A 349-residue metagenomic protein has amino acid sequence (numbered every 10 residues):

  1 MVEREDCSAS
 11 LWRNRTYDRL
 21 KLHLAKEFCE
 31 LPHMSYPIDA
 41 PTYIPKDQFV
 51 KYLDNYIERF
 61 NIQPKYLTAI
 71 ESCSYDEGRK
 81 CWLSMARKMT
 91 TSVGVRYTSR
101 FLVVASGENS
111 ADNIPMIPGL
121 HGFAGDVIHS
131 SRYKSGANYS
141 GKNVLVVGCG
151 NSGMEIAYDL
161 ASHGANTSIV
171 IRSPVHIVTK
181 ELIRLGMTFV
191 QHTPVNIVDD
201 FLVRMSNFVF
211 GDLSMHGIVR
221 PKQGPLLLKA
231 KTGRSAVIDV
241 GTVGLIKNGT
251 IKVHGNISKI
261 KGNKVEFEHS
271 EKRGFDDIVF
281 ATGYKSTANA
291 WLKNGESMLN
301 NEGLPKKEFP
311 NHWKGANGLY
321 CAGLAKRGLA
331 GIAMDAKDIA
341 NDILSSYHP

Functional and structural regions predicted by a protein language model:
M1-L11, P41-N151, E155-P349: Flavin (primarily FAD) cofactor-binding/catalytic cores of flavoenzymes
C7-S35, Y56-R59, Q63: Redox-cofactor-proximal catalytic regions of oxidoreductases
S35-P41: A short acidic, helix-capping loop that chelates divalent metal ions and anchors anionic groups
